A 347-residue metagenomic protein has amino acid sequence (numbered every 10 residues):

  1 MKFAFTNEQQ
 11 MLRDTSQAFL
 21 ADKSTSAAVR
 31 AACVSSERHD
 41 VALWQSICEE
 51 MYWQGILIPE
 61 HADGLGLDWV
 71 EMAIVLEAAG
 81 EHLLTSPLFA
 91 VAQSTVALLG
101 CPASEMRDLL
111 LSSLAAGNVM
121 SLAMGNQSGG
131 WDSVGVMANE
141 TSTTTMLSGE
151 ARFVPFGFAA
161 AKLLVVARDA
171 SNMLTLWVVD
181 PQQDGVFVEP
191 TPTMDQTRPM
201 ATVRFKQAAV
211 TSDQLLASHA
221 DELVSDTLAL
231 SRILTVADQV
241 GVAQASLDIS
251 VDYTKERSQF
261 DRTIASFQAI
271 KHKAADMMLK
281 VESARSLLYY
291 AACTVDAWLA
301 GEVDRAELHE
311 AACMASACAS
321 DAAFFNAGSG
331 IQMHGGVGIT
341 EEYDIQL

Functional and structural regions predicted by a protein language model:
M1-L83, E105, S113, G117 (+2 more regions): Alpha-helical interface subdomain recognition
L67-D68, W131-S133, F156-A160: Short glycine/proline-enriched turns and hinge-like loops at secondary-structure junctions
T85-E105: N-terminal glycine-rich flavin-associated loop
L110-L111, N126-S128, G135-M137, A151-P155 (+3 more regions): A generic local secondary-structure boundary/capping motif
A116-Q127: A short, Trp-centered hydrophobic/proline-enriched beta-strand micro-motif
A123, S148-F187: A short core secondary-structure module
W131-V136, F153-V154, D180-L215: Flexible, small-/acidic-enriched active-site or ligand-binding loops
D132-S148: Cytochrome P450 C-terminal beta-domain/meander region
